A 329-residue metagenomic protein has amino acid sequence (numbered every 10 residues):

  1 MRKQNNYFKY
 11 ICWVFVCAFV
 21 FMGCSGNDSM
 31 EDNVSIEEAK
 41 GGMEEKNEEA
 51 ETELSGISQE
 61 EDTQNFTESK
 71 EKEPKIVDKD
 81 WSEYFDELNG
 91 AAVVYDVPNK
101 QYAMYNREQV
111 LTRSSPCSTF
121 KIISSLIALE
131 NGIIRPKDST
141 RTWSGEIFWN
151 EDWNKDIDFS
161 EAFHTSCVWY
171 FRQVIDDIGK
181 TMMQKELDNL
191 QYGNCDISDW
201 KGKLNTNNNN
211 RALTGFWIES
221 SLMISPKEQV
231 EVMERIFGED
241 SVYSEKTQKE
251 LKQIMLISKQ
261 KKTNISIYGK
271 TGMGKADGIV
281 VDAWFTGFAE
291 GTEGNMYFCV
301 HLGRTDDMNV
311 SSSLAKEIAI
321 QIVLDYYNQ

Functional and structural regions predicted by a protein language model:
M1-Y7: N-terminal secretory signal peptides that target proteins for export/translocation
Y7-D28: Sec-dependent N-terminal signal peptides of Gram-positive bacterial secreted proteins and lipoproteins
C24-E53, I57-W81, R113, D176-G179 (+1 more regions): Structured C-terminal helix/loop/strand segments within mature extracytoplasmic catalytic/sensor domains
E71, R107-S115, E146-E161, W169-D177 (+3 more regions): Second-shell loop/turn segments in exported
P74-R107, T286-A289: A short, well-structured edge-of-sheet supersecondary motif
R113-T140, A162, Q229, F298: Active-site SXXK
T140-K155, I178-G179, G202-N205, K249 (+1 more regions): Acidic helix-start/capping segments at beta-turn-to-alpha-helix junctions
E151, D158-F159, I175-M233: Mid-domain, small-residue-enriched loop/turn segments at the edges of structured enzyme/sensor domains
